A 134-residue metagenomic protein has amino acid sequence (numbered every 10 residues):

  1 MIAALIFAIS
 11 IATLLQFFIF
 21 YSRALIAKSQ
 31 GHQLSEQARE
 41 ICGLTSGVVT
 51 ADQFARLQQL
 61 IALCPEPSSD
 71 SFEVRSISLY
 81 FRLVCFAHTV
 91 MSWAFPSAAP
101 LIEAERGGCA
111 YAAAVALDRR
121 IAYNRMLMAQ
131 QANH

Functional and structural regions predicted by a protein language model:
M1, L5, I9-I11, T50 (+3 more regions): A broad, low-amplitude sensor of folded, mature protein cores
M1-Q33: N-terminal signal-anchor transmembrane alpha helix of single-pass membrane proteins, serving as the membrane-anchoring
S10, S22, S29, S35 (+6 more regions): Generic serine detector
R23-A62: Elongated extramembrane "stalk/tether" segments
L34-A38, Q53, A62, E66-E73 (+1 more regions): Intrinsic structural disorder
T45, A51-A87: Amphipathic alpha-helical interaction modules
E73-H134: Cytosol-/stroma-facing membrane-proximal "stalk/adaptor" domains immediately downstream of transmembrane anchors
